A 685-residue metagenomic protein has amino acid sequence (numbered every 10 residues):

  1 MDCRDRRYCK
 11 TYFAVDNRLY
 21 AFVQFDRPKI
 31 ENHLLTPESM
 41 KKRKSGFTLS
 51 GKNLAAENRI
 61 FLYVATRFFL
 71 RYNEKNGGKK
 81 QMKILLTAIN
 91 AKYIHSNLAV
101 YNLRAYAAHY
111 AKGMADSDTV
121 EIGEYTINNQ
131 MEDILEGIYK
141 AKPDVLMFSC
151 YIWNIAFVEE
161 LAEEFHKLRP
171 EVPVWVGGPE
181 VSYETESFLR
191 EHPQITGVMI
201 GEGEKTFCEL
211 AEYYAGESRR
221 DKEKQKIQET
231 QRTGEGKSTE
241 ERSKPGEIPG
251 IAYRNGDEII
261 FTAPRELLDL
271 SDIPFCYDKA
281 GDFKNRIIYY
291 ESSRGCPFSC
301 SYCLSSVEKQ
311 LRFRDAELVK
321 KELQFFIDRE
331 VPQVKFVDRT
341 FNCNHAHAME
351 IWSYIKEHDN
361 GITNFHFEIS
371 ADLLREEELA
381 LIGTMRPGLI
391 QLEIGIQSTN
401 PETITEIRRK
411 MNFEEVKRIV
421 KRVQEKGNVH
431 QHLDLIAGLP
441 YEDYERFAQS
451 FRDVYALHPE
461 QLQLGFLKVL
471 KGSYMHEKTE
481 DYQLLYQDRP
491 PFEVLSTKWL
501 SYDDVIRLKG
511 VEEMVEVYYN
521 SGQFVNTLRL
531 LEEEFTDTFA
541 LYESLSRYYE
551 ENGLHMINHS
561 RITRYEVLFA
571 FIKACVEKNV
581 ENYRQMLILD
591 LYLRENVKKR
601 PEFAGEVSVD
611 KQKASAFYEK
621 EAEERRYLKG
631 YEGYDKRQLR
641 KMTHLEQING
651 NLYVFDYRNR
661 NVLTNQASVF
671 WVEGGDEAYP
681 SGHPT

Functional and structural regions predicted by a protein language model:
D16, R27, T48, A55 (+3 more regions): Short, positively charged and aromatic/hydrophobic N-terminal segments
R59, R67-E74, G78-T87, K112-T119 (+3 more regions): Radical SAM enzyme core and accessory elements
M82-I84, G246-S292, T664-V669: N-terminal [4Fe-4S]-dependent radical SAM core
M82-Y101: A short, flexible N-terminal coil/short beta segment enriched in small residues
K83, A99, Y106, Y110 (+1 more regions): Glycine-rich beta-alpha loop elements in corrinoid/cobalamin-binding modules across cobalamin-dependent enzymes
I89, K142, H345, E357-N360 (+2 more regions): A structural motif corresponding to the C-terminal lobe/cap of the Radical SAM core domain
S271-E425: Radical SAM [4Fe-4S] cluster-binding motif and immediate context
